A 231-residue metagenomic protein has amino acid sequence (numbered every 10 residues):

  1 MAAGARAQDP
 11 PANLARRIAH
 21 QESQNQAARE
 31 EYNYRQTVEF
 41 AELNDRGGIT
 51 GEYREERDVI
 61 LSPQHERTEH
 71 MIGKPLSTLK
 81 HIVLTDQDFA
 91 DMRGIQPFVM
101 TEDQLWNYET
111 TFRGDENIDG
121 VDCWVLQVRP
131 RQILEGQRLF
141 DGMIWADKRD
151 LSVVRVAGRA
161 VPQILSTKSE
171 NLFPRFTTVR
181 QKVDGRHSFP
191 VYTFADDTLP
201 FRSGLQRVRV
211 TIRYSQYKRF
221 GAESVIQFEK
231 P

Functional and structural regions predicted by a protein language model:
M1-R6: C-terminal segment of classical bacterial N-terminal signal peptides
A7-F140, K148-V154, R159-P174, K182-Y192 (+1 more regions): Structured extracytoplasmic
